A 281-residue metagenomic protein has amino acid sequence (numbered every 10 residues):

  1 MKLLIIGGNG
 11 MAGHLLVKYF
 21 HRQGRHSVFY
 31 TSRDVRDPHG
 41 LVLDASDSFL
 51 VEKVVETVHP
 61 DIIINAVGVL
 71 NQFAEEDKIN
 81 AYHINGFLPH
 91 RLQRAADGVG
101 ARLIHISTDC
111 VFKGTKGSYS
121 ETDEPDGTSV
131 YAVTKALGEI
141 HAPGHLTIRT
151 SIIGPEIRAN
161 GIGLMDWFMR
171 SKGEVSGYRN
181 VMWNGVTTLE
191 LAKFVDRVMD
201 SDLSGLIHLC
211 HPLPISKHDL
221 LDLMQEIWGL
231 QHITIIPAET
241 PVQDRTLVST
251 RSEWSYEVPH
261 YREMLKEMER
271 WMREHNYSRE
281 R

Functional and structural regions predicted by a protein language model:
M1-Q23: N-terminal Rossmann NAD(P)H-binding glycine-rich loop of SDR-like oxidoreductase domains
R33-F49: Rossmann-fold cofactor-recognition segment
A45-I84: NAD(P)H-binding glycine-rich loop region in Rossmannoid oxidoreductase-like domains and their noncatalytic homologs
D61, E76-I104: NAD(P)-cofactor binding segment of oxidoreductase domains
H83, F87-R91, C110-I148, I152-I157: Catalytic helix-loop patch of NAD(P)-dependent Rossmann-fold dehydrogenases
T128, I140-G185, L189-E190, D196: NAD(P)-dependent short-chain dehydrogenase/reductase
F194-D244, N276-R281: Mid/C-terminal beta-alpha module of Rossmann-like enzyme folds, strongest in SDR-family dehydrogenases/epimerases
P259-R281: Amphipathic terminal alpha-helices
